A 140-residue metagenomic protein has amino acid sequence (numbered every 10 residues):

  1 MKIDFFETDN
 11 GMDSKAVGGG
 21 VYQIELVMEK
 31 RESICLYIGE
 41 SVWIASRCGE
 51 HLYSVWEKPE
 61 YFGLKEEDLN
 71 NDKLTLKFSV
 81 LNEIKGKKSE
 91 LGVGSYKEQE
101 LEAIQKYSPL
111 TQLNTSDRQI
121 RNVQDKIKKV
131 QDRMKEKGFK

Functional and structural regions predicted by a protein language model:
M1-L36, E40-K140: Boundary/linker segments flanking structured domains
